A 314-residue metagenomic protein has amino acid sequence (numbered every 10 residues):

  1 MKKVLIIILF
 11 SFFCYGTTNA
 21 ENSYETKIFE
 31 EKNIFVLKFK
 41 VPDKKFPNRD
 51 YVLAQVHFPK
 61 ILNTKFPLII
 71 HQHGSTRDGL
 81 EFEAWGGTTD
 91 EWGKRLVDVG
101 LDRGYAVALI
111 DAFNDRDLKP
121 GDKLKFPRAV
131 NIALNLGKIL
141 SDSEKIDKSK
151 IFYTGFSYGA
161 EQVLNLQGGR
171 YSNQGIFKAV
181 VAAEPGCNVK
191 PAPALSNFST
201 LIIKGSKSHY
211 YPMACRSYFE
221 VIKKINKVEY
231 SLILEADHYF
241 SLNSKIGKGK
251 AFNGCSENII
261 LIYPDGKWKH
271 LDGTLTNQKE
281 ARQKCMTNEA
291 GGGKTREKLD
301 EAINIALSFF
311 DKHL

Functional and structural regions predicted by a protein language model:
E21-T64: N-terminal cap/lid segment of alpha/beta-hydrolase-fold proteins
L62-F66, H71-D117, V189-K190, S208-P212: Short substrate-entry loop that stabilizes the transition state in hydrolases
W92, L96, G121-E144, N165: Alpha/beta-hydrolase active-site loop
Y153-G155, A183: Short beta-strand immediately N-terminal to the catalytic nucleophile in serine-hydrolase-like folds
G155-G159, V163: Gly/Ala-rich beta-loop-alpha elbow adjacent to hydrolase catalytic centers
G168-F177: Conserved hydrolase catalytic core segment
K178-H238: The feature captures the conserved acid-bearing segment of alpha/beta-hydrolase catalytic domains
V228-L314: C-terminal catalytic histidine-bearing segment of alpha/beta-hydrolase fold enzymes
